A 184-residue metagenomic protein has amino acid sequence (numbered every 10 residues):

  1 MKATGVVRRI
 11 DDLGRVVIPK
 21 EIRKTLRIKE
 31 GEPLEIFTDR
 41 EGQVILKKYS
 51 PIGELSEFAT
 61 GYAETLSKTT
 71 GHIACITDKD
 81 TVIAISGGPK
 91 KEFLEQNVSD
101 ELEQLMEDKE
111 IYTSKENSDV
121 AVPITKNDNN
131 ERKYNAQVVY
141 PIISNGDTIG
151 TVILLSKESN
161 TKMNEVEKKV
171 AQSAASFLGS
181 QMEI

Functional and structural regions predicted by a protein language model:
G14-L26: Short beta-strand-centered segments at strand-helix junctions
S56-T65, V98-E103, G150-I184: Juxtadomain coupling helices with adjacent low-complexity linkers
A63-A74: Short regulatory alpha-helical segment in sensory/regulatory domains of signaling proteins that mediates
I73-S86: Short hydrophobic alpha-helical segments used for membrane anchoring or interfacial signaling
E92-D128: Regulatory sensory and allosteric helical modules in signal-transduction proteins and certain transcription factors
A136-I143: A short, aliphatic-rich beta-strand micro-motif
